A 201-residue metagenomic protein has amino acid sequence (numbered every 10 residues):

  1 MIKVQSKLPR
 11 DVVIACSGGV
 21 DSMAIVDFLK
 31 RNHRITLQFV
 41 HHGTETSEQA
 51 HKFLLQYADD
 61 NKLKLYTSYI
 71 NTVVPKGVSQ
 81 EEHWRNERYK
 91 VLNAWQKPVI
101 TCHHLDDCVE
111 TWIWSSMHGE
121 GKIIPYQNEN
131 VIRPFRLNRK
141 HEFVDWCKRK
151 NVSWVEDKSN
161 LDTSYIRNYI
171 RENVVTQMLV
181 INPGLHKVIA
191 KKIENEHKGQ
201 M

Functional and structural regions predicted by a protein language model:
M1-D145, R149-E172: Core alpha/beta nucleotide-donor-binding catalytic domains of modification enzymes
S164-M201: ATP/NTP-dependent adenylation/nucleotidyl-transfer catalytic domains that generate, transfer, or process NMP-activated
